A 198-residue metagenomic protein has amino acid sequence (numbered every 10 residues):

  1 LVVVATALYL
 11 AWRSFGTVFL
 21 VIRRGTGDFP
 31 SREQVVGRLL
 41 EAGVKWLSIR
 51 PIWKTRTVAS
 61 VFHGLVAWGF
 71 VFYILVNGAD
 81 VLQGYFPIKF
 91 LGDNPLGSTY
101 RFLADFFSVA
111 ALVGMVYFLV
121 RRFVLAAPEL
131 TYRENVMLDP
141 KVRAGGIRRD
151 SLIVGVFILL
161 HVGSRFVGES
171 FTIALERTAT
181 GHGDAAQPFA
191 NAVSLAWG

Functional and structural regions predicted by a protein language model:
L1-G198: Membrane-embedded alpha-helical bundles of multi-pass integral membrane proteins
